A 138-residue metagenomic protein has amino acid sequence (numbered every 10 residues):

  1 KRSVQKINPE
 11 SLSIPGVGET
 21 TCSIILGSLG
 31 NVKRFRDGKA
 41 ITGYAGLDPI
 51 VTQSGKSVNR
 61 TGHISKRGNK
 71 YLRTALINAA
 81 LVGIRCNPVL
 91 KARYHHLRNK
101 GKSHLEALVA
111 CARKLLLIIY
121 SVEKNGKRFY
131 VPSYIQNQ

Functional and structural regions predicted by a protein language model:
K1-Q138: A detector of single, family-specific signature residues that are central to catalytic or substrate-handling motifs
